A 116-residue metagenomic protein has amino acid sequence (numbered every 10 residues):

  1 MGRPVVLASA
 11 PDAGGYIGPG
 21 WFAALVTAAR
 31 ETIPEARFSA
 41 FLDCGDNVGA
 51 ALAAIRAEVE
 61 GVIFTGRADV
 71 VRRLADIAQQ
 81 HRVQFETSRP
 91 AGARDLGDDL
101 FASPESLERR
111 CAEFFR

Functional and structural regions predicted by a protein language model:
M1-R3: Glycine- and Gly-Pro-enriched alpha-helical subdomains that act as flexible, kink-prone "lid/hinge" or packing modules
V5-S9, F38-C44, G61-F64, V83-R94: Hydrophobic faces of well-ordered beta-strands that scaffold small-molecule active sites in alpha/beta enzyme cores
A8-P11, L25, P34, R94-L96 (+1 more regions): Helix-rich terminal scaffold detector
S9-I55: N-terminal active-site wall of soluble small-molecule enzyme domains
G14-V26, G66-Q80: Active-site-adjacent beta->alpha loops and helix N-cap segments on the catalytic face of soluble alpha/beta enzymes
S39-I77: Mid-chain, well-packed structural core segment of small domains
V48-A57, A93-F101, S106: Catalytic cores of alpha/beta
R72-T87, D98-F115: C-terminal helical cap(s) of enzyme catalytic domains, especially alpha/beta-barrels
